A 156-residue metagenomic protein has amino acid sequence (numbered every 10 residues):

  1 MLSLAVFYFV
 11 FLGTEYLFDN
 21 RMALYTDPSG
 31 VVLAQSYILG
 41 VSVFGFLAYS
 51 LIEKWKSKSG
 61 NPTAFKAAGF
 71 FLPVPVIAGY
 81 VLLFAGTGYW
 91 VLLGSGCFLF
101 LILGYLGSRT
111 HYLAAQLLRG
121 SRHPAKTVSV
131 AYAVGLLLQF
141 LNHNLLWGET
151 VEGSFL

Functional and structural regions predicted by a protein language model:
M1-Q35: Pair of pore-lining "gating" transmembrane helices in MFS-fold secondary transporters
L4, L92-G104: Helical-face signature of the major facilitator-like transporter fold
V32-K56: Central cavity-lining transmembrane alpha-helices of secondary-active solute carriers, predominantly the Major
E53-L72: Cytoplasmic membrane-interface "Motif A"-like loop-to-helix N-cap segments of 12-TM Major Facilitator Superfamily
A68-T87: C-terminal ends and interior cores of transmembrane alpha-helices in multi-pass membrane transporters/permeases
L103-R119: Intracellular juxtamembrane helix-capping segments at the cytosolic ends of symmetry-related transmembrane helices
G107, R119-T150: Glycine-rich segments within core transmembrane alpha-helices of 12-TM secondary carriers
E152-L156: Symmetry-related core transmembrane helices of the 12-TM Major Facilitator Superfamily/SLC fold
